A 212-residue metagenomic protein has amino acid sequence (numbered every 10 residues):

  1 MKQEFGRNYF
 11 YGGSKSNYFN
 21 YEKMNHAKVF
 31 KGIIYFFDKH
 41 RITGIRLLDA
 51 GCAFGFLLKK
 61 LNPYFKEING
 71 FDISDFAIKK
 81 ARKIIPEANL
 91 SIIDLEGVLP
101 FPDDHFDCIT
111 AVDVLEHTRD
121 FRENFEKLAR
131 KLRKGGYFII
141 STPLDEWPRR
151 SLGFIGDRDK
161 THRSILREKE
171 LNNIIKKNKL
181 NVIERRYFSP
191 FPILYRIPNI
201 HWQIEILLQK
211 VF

Functional and structural regions predicted by a protein language model:
M1-P102, C108, V112, F125 (+5 more regions): Conserved N-terminal segment of class I S-adenosyl-L-methionine
F76, R119-E123, R150: Short N-terminal helix/helix-N-cap motif within the alpha/beta-hydrolase-1
D113-H117: A short His-aromatic
R122-K134: A short glycine-rich, Lys/Arg-flanked "PGG" loop and its adjoining helix->strand segment in the class I
G136-T142: Conserved beta-strand signature within the Rossmann-like core of class I S-adenosyl-L-methionine
P143-H162: Short, glycine-/aromatic-enriched active-site segment of Class I SAM-dependent methyltransferases
R163-K179: Short alpha-helix
